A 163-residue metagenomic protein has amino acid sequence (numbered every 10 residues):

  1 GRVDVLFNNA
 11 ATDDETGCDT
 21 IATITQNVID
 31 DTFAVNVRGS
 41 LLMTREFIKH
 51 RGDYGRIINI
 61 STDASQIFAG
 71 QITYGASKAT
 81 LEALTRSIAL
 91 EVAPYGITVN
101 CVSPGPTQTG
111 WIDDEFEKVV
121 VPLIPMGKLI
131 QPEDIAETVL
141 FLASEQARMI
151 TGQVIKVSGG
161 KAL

Functional and structural regions predicted by a protein language model:
D4, A22-L41, I58, L81: Catalytic Tyr-X3-Lys loop
T12-D13, I58-T80, T85-P94, P106: Catalytic loop of short-chain dehydrogenase/reductase
T12-D30, G70-T73, W111-D114: Conserved mid-core segment of classical short-chain dehydrogenase/reductases
C18, V139-L140, T151-L163: Short C-terminal tail/terminal secondary-structure segment of NAD(P)H-dependent dehydrogenase/reductase domains
T44-R45, R86: A short, exposed helix-loop element centered on a Lys and neighboring polar residues
K49, L90-E91, R148: Alpha-helical segment proximal to the catalytic Tyr-Lys
A93, T98, I150-G152: Short, small/polar-rich loop/turn modules that mediate ligand/substrate recognition or access, typified
I124-I135, Q146: A conserved structural motif in NAD(P)-dependent oxidoreductases
